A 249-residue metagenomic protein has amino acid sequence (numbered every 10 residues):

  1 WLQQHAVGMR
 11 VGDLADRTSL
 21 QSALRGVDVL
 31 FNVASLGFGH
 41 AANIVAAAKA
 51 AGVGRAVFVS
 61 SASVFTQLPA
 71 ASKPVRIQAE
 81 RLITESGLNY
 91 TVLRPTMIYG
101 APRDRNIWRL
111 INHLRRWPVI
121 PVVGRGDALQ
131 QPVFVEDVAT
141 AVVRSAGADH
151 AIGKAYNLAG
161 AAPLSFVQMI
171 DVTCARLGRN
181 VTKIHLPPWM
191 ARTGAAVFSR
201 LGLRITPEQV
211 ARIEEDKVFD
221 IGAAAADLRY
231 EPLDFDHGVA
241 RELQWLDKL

Functional and structural regions predicted by a protein language model:
W1-V29: N-terminal Rossmann/SDR dinucleotide-binding element
A15, Q130-E136, L164, F219 (+1 more regions): Residue-level signal for the nucleotide or nucleotide-sugar donor/cofactor binding architecture
S22-F58, V64-A70, P74-E85: NAD(P)-cofactor binding segment of oxidoreductase domains
A62-V64, T96-Y99, W117: Active-site segment of SDR-like NAD(P)-dependent oxidoreductases
R81-A101, H113: Conserved beta-loop-beta element that borders a ligand/cofactor-binding pocket
T96-R103, G124-V135, G160-A162: Glycine-rich "substrate-gating" loop/helix at the edge of Rossmann-like oxidoreductase active sites
N112-V133, A141-S145, D149-I152, N157: A conserved pocket-lining segment of Rossmann-fold NAD(P)-dependent short-chain dehydrogenase/reductase
R144-I205, I221, D227, P232-L249: Mid/C-terminal beta-alpha module of Rossmann-like enzyme folds, strongest in SDR-family dehydrogenases/epimerases
